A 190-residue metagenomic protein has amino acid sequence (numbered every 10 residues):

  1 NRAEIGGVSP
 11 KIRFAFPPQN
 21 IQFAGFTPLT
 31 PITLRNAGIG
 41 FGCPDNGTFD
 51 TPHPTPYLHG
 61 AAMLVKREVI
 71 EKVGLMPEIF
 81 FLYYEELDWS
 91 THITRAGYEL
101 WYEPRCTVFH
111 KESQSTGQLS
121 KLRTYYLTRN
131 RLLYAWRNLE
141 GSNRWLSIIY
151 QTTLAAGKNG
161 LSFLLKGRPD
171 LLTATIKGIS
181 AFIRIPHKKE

Functional and structural regions predicted by a protein language model:
N1-F23, P28-I32: Conserved donor NDP-sugar-binding/catalytic core segment of glycosyltransferases
G7-K11, I39, E103-P104, K111: Short glycine/serine/threonine-enriched helix-capping/active-site loop that flanks the nucleotide-sugar donor pocket
P10, P28-P56: Short, flexible, basic/aromatic active-site loop/helix in glycosyltransferases
I39, K72-V73, K111, Y134: Residues that scaffold the ATP/ADP-binding catalytic core of kinase and kinase-like folds
P56-T107: A short, conserved alpha-helix in the catalytic core of glycosyltransferases
E112-G117: Short acidic, glycine/proline-rich loop/turn micro-motifs
L122-N130, E140-E190: Non-catalytic, C-terminal membrane-associated alpha-helical segments of glycosyltransferases
